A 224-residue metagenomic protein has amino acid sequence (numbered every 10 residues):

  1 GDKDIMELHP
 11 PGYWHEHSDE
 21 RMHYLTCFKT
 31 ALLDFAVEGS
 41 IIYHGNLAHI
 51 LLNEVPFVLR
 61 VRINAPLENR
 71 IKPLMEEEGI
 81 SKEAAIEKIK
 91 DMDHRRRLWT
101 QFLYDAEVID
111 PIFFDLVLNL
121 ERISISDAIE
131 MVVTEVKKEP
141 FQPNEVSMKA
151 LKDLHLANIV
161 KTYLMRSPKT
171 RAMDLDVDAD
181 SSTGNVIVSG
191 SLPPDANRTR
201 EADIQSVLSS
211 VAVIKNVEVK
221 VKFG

Functional and structural regions predicted by a protein language model:
G1-Y43, I80: ATP-dependent small-molecule kinase phosphotransfer cores that center on conserved nucleotide phosphate-binding segments
D2-L8, K82-I125, H155-R166: Small-molecule kinase domains that catalyze NTP-dependent phosphoryl transfer to phosphate-bearing small molecules
E54-E76, A85, I89: Conserved phosphate-donor/acceptor-positioning beta-strand/loop module used by diverse small-molecule
A106-T162, D174-D178, I187: NTP-dependent small-molecule kinase module
R122-I123, L192-N197: Helix N-cap motif at beta-to-alpha junctions
V160, L164, D195-V219: Short, non-transmembrane amphipathic alpha-helical segments
S167-S191, V221: Short edge beta-strands and adjacent turn/loop segments
